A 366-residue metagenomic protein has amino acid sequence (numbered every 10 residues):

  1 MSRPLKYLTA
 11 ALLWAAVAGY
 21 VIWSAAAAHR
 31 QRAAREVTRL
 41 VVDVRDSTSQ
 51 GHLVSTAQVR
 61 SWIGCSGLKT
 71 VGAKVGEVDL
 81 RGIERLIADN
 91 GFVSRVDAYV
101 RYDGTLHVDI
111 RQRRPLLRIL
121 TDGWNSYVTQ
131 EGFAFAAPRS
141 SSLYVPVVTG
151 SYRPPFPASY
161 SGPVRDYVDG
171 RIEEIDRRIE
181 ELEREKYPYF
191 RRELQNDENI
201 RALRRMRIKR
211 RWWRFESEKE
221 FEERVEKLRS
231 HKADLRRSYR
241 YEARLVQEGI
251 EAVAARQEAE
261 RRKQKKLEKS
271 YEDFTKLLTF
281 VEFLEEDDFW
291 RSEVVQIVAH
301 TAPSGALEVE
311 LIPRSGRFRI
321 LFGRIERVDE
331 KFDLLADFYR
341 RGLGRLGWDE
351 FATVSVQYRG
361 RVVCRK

Functional and structural regions predicted by a protein language model:
M1-D46, Q50-H52, T56, S61-D89 (+1 more regions): Charged, solvent-exposed interaction patches on well-folded alpha/beta domains that mediate macromolecular contacts
